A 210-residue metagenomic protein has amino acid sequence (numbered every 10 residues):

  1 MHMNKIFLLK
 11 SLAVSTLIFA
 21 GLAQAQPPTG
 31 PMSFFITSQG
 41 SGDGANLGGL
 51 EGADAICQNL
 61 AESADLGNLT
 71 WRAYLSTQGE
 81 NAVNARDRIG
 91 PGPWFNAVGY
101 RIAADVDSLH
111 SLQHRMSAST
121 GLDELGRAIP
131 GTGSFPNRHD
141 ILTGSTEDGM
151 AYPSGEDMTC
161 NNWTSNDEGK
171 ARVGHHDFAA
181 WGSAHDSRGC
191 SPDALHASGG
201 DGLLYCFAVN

Functional and structural regions predicted by a protein language model:
M1-I6: N-terminal secretory signal peptides that target proteins for export/translocation
F7-K10, C190: Short helix-onset patch at the extreme N-terminus, typifying the N->h transition of secretory signal peptides
K10-A20: Bacterial N-terminal signal peptides
Q24-N210: Secreted/extracellular ectodomain signature
